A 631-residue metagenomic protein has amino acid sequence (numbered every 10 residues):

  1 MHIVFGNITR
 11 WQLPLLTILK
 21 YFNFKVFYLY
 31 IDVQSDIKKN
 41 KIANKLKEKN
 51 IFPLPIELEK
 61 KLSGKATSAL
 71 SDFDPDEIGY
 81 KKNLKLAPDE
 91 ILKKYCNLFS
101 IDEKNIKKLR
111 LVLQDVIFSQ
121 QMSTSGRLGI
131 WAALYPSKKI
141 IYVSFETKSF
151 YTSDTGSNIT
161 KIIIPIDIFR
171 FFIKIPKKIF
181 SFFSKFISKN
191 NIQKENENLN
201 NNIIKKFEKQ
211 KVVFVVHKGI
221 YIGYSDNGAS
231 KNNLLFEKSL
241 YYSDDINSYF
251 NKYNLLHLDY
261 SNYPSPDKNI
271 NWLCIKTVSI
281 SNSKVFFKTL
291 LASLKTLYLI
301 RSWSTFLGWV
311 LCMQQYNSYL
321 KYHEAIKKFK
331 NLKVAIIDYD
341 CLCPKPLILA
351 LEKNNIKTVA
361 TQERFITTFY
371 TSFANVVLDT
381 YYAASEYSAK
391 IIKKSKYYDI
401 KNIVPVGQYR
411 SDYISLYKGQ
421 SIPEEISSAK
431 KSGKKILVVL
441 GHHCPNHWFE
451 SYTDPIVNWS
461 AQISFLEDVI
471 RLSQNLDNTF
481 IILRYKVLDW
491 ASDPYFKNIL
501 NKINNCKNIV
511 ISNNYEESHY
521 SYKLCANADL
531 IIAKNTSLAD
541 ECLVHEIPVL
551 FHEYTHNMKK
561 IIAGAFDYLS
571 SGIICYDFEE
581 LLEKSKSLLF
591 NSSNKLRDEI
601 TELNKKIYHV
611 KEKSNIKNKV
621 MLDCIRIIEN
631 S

Functional and structural regions predicted by a protein language model:
M1-S631: Catalytic-core helical/loop segments in enzymes performing group transfer/polymerization on anionic/lipid-linked
